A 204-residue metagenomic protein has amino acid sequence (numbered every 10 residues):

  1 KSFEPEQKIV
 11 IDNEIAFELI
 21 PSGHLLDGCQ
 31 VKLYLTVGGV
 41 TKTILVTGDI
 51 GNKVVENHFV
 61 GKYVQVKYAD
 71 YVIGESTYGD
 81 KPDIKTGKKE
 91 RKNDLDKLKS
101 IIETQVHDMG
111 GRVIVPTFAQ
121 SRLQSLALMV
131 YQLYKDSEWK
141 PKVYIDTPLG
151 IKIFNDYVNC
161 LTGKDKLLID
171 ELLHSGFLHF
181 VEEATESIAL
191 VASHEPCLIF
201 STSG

Functional and structural regions predicted by a protein language model:
K1-E138, K142: His/Asp/Glu-rich metal-coordinating catalytic cores of metallo-dependent phosphodiesterases/hydrolases acting on
K99-G204: Hard-cation-handling environments
